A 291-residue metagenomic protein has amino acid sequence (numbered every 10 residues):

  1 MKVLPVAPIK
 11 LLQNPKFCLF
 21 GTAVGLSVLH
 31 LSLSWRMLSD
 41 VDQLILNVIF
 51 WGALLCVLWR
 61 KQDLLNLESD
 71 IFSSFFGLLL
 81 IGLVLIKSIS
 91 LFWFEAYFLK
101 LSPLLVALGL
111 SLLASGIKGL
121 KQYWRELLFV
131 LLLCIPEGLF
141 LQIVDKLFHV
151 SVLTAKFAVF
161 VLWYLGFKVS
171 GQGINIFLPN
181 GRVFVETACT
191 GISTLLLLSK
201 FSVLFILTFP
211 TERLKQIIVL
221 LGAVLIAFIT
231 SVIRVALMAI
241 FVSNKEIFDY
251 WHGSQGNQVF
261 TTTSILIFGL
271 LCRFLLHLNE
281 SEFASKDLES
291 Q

Functional and structural regions predicted by a protein language model:
M1-Q291: Hydrophobic N-terminal alpha-helices or hydrophobic patches in metabolic proteins across all domains of life
